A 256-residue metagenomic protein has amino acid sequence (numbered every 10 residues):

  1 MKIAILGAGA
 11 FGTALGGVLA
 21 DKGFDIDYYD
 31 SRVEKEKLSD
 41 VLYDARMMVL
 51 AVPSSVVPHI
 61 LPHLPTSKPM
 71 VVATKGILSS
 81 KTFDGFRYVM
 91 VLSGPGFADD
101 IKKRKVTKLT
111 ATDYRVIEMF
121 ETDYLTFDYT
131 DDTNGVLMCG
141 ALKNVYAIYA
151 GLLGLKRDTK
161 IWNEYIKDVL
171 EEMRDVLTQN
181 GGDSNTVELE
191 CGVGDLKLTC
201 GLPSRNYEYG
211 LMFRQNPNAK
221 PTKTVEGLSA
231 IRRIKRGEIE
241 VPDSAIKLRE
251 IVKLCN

Functional and structural regions predicted by a protein language model:
M1, F24, K68-P69, F86-R87 (+1 more regions): A structural micro-motif
M1-M47: NAD(P)+-binding Rossmann beta1-loop-alpha1 motif at the extreme N-terminus of oxidoreductases
L6, A10, A14, S55 (+8 more regions): Conserved active-site and cofactor/substrate-binding residues in soluble primary-metabolism enzymes
L15, L42-K105: Rossmann-like NAD(P)(H) cofactor-binding subdomain of soluble oxidoreductases
K22, H63, Y88, V106-T186: Internal alpha-helical scaffold of NAD(P)-dependent oxidoreductase catalytic cores
I26, L137, G151, T178-N256: NAD(P)-dependent Rossmann-like dehydrogenase/reductase catalytic/cofactor-binding core
V72, Y88-S93, F127-D131, E188-L189 (+1 more regions): General beta-strand structural signal in soluble alpha/beta enzymes
